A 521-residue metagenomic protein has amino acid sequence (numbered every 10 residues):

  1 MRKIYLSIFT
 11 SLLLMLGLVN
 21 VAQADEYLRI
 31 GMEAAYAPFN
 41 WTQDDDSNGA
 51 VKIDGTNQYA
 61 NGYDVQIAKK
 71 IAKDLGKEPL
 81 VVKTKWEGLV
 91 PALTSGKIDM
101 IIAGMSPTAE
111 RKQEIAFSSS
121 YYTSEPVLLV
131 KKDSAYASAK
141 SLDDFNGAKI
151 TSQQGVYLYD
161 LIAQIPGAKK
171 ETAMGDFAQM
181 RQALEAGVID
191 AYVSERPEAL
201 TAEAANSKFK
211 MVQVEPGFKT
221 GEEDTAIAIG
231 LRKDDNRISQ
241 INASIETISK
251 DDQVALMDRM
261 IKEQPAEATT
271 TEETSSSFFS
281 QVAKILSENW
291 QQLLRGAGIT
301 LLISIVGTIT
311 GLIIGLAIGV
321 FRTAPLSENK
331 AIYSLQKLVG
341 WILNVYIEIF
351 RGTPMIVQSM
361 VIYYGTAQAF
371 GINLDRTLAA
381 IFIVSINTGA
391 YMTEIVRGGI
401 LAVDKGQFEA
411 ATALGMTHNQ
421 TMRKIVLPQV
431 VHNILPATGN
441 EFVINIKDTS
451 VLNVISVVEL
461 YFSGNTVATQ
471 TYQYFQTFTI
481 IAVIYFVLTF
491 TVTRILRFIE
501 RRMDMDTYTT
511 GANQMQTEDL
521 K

Functional and structural regions predicted by a protein language model:
D25-G104, W341: Extracytoplasmic small-molecule ligand-binding "clamshell" domains of the periplasmic binding protein/Venus flytrap
A34-A35, Y122-K132, A204-I245, K262-T274: Periplasmic-binding protein-like
Q43-G55, A68-K77, G155-F177, R181 (+1 more regions): Ligand-binding cleft/hinge of the Venus flytrap
Y63-V65, L80-P91, A137, T172-A186: Short helix-initiation/N-cap motifs at beta->coil->alpha
K69, K73, E78-D144, P216-E222 (+1 more regions): Acidic, polar ligand-binding/catalytic clefts
G88-P91, G104-E114, L161-Q164, A178 (+2 more regions): A ligand-binding cleft/hinge motif common to bilobed small-molecule-binding domains
Y157-M174, A243-S280: Ligand-binding clefts/hinges and TM-proximal coupling segments of bilobed small-molecule sensing domains
T274-K521: Transmembrane alpha-helices and adjacent helix-loop boundaries
